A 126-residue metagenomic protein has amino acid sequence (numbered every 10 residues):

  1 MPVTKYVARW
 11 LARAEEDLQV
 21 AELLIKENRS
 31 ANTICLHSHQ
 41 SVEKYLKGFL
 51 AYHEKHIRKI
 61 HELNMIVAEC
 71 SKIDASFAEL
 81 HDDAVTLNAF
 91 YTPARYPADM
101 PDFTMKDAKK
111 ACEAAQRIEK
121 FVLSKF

Functional and structural regions predicted by a protein language model:
M1-F126: Terminal alpha-helical segments
